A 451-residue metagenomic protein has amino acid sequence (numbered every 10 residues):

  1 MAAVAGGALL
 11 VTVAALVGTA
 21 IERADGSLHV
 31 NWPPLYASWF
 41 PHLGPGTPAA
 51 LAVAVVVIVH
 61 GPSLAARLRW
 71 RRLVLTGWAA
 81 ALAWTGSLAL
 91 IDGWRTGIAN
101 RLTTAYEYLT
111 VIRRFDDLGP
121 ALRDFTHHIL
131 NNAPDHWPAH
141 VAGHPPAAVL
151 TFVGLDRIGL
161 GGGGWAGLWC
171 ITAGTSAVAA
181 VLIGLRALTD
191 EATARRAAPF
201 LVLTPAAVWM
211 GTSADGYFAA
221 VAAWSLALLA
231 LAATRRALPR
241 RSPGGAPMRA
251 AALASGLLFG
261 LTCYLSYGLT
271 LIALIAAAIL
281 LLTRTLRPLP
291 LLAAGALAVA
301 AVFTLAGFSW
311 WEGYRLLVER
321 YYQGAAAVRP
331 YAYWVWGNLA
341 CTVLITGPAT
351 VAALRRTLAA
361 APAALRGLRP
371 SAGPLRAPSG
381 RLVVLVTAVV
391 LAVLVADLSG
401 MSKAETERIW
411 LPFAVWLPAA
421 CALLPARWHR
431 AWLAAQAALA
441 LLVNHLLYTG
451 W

Functional and structural regions predicted by a protein language model:
M1-L10, P33-Y106: Start-transfer (signal-anchor) and selected internal transmembrane alpha helices of multi-pass inner/ER membrane
A3-A8, V74-A83, A250-F259, L282-S309 (+3 more regions): Hydrophobic alpha-helical membrane-interfacial segments at the cytosolic entry of transmembrane helices
V55-H60, V343-S379, A392-A396, A419: Hydrophobic, aromatic-rich transmembrane alpha-helices and their immediate juxtamembrane boundary segments
V55-P62, W165-L188: Transmembrane-helix motifs of polytopic, lipid-linked glycan transferases
P134-L160, T262: Short hydrophobic/aromatic helix or loop-helix immediately within or flanking a transmembrane segment in polytopic
V202-W209, R249-Y267, A273-A278, A296-A301: Membrane-interface alpha helices of multi-pass inner-membrane proteins
M210-F218: Short acidic/glycine- and proline-prone juxtamembrane loop motifs at membrane-interface regions of multi-pass membrane
L226-L253, T270-G295: Perimembrane helix-loop-helix junctions
